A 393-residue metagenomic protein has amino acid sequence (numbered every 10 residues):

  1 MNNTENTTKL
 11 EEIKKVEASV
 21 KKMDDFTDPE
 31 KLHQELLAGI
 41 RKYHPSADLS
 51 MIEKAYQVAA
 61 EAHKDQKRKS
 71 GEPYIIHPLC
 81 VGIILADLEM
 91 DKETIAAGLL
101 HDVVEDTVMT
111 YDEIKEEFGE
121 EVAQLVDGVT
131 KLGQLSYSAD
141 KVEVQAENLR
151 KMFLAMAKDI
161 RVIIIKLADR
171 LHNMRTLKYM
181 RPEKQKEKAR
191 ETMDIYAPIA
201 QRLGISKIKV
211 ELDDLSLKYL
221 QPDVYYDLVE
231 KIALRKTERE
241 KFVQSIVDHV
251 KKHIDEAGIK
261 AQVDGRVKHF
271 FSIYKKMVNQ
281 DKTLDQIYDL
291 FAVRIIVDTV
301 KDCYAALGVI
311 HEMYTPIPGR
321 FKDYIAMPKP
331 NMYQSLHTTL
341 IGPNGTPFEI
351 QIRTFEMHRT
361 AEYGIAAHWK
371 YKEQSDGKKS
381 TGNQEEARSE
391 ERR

Functional and structural regions predicted by a protein language model:
M1-V293, V297-F348, R353-R393: Active-site helical microenvironments for divalent-metal-assisted chemistry
